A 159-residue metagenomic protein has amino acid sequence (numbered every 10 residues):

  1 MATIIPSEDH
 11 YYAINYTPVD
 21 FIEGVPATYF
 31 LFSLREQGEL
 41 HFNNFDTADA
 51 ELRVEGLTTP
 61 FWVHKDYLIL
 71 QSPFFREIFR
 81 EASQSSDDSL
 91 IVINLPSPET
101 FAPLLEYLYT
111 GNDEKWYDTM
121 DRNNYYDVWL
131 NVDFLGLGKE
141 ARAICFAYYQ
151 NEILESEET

Functional and structural regions predicted by a protein language model:
M1-V63, N112-D113: N-terminal BTB/POZ boundary and linker segment
I4-I5, I14, I22, I69 (+5 more regions): Weak global preference for isoleucine
H10-Y11, N15, E106-L108, N124 (+1 more regions): Intrinsically disordered, low-complexity N-terminal regions enriched in serine/proline/glycine with scattered basic
A48-L137: Canonical BTB/POZ domain core
N123-T159: Alpha-helical oligomerization segments
